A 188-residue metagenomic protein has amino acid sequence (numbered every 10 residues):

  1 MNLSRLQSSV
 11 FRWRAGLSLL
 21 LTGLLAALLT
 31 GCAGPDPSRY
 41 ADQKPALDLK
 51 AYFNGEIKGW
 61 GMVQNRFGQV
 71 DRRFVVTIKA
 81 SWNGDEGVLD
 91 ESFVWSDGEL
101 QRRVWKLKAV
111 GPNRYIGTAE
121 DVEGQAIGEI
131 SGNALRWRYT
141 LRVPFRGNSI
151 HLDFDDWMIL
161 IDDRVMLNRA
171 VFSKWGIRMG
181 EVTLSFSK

Functional and structural regions predicted by a protein language model:
N2-L20: Bacterial N-terminal signal peptides that target proteins for export
L28-G31: C-terminal motif of bacterial Sec signal peptides marking the signal peptidase cleavage site
A33-P35: Bacterial signal peptide processing site
Y40-E56: N-terminal helix-cap/turn-to-beta initiation motif at the start of protein domains
F53-G61, N168: A short, Trp-centered hydrophobic/proline-enriched beta-strand micro-motif
W60, Q64-F145: Central antiparallel beta-sheet cores of small beta-barrel/beta-sandwich binding domains
V70-V76, S149-F154, R178-G180: Amphipathic hydrophobic-ligand
D155-K188: Glycine-rich, aromatic-bearing surface loops/beta-hairpins
